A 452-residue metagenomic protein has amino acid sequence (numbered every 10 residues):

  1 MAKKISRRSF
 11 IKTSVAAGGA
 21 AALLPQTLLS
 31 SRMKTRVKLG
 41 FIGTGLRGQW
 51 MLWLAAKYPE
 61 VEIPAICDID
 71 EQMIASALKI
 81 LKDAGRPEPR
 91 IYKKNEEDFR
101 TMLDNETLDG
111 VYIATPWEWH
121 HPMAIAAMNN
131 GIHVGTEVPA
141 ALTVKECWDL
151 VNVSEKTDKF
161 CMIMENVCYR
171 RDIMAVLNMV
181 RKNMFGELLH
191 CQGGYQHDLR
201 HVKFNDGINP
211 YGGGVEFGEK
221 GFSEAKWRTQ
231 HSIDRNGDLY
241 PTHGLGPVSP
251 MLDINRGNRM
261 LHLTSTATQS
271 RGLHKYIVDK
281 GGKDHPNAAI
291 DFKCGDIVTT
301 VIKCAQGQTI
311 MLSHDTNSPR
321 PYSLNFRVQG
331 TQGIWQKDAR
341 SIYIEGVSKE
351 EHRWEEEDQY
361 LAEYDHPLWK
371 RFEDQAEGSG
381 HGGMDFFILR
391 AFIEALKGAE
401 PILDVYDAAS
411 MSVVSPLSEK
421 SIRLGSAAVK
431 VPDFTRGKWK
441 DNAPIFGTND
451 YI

Functional and structural regions predicted by a protein language model:
A2-T136, K145-W148, N152-F160: N-terminal glycine-/serine-/threonine-rich beta1-alpha1-beta2 phosphate-ribose binding loop of Rossmann-like
T13-G18, W50, S249, P319-I452: C-terminal helical cap and adjacent loop that interface with cofactors, partners, or active-site loops
G43, R47, T157-F160, V167-D291 (+1 more regions): Predominantly a Rossmann-like dinucleotide-binding segment in NAD(P)-dependent oxidoreductases
Q49, H121, I125, W148 (+4 more regions): A structural signal for well-ordered alpha-helical segments within the folded catalytic domains of diverse enzymes
A77-K79, M174-V176, H201-G207, H274-V278 (+3 more regions): Short aromatic-enriched loop/helix-cap "lid" or pocket-rim segments at secondary-structure transitions that line
D296: Short, small/polar residue-rich loop motifs at catalytic or cofactor-binding pockets
T300-Q306, G330: Active-site beta-strand termini and strand-to-loop segments that position acidic
